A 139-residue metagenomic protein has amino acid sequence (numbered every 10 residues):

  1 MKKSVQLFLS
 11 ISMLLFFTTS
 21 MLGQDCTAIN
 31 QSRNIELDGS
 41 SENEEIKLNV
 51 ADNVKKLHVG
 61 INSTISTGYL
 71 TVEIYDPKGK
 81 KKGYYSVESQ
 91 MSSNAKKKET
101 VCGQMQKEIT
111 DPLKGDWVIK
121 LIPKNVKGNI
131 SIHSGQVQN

Functional and structural regions predicted by a protein language model:
M1-L7: Positively charged n-region of N-terminal signal peptides that target proteins for export
L9-T18: Bacterial N-terminal signal peptides
L22-A51: Transition segment at domain starts
D52-H58: Extended extracellular/luminal ectodomain segments enriched in beta-structured repeat modules
G60, T71-Y75: Beta-strand signatures of extracellular beta-sandwich domains
G68, I122-V137: Edge beta-strands of jelly-roll/beta-sandwich modules across compartments, strongly enriched in secreted/luminal
Y75-K82, V137: Change "in extracellular beta-sheet-rich domains … of secreted and cell-surface proteins" to "in beta-sheet-rich domains
Y84-K127: Noncatalytic accessory or regulatory domains flanking protease catalytic cores in secreted, cell-surface, and selected
